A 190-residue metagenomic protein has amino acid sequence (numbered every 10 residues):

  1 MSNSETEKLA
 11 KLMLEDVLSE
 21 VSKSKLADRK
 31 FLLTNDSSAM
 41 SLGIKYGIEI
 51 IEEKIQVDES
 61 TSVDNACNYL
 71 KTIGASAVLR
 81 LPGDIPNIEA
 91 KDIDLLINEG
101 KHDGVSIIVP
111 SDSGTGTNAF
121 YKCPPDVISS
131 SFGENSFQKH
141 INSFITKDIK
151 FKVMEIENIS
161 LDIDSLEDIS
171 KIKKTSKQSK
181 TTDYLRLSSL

Functional and structural regions predicted by a protein language model:
M1-R29: N-terminal glycine-rich phosphate-binding loop and ensuing alpha1 helix
K25-I50: Acidic donor-binding segment of Leloir-type glycosyltransferases
A27, A75, H102-V105, I149: Short, high-confidence coil segments that cap the C-terminus of an alpha-helix and link into the following beta-strand
I44-V78, S136, S143: Short phosphate-binding loop-to-helix
P82-P86: The conserved acidic donor/metal-binding loop of glycosyltransferases
I88-G114: Conserved donor-nucleotide/metal-binding helix-loop-beta segment in metal-dependent transferases, i.e., the alpha-helix
C123-F144: Short, glycine-/small-residue-rich phosphate/pyrophosphate-handling segment
N135, N142-L190: Conserved alpha/beta core of the MobA/IspD/sugar-nucleotide pyrophosphorylase nucleotidyltransferase superfamily
